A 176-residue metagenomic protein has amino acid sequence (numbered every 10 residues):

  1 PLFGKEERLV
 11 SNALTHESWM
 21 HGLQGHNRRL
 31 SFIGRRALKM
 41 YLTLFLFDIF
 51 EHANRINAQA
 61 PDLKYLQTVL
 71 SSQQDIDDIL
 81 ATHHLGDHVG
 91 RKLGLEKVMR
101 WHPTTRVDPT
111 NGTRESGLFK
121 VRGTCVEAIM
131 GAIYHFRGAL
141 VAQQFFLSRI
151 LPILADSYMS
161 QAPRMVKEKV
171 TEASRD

Functional and structural regions predicted by a protein language model:
P1-D176: Double-stranded RNA-binding/processing signature
